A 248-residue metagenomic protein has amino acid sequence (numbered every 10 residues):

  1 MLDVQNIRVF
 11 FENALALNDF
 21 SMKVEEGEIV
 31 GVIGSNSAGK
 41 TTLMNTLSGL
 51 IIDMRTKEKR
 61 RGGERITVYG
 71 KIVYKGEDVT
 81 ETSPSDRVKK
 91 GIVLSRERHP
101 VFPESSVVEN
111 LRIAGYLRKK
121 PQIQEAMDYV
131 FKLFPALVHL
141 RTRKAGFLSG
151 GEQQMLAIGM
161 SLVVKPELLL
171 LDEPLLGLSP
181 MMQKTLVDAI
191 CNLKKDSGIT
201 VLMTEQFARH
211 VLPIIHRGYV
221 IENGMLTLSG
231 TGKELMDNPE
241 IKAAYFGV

Functional and structural regions predicted by a protein language model:
L2, A16-L17, V24: Conserved structural motif at the start of ABC-family nucleotide-binding domains
E12, I51-K57, S105-E125, L133-P135 (+2 more regions): ABC-type ATPase nucleotide-binding domains, specifically the catalytic core motifs of the NBD
I33-S35: The feature captures the beta-strand-to-loop junction immediately N-terminal to the Walker
S48: Helix-to-loop junction immediately C-terminal to a conserved catalytic motif
R60-D86: ABC ATPase NBD Q-loop/coupling interface
K144-L148: Conserved ABC ATPase signature
S161-L162: ABC ATPase C-loop
K184-G198: Helical segment within the ABC ATPase nucleotide-binding domain
